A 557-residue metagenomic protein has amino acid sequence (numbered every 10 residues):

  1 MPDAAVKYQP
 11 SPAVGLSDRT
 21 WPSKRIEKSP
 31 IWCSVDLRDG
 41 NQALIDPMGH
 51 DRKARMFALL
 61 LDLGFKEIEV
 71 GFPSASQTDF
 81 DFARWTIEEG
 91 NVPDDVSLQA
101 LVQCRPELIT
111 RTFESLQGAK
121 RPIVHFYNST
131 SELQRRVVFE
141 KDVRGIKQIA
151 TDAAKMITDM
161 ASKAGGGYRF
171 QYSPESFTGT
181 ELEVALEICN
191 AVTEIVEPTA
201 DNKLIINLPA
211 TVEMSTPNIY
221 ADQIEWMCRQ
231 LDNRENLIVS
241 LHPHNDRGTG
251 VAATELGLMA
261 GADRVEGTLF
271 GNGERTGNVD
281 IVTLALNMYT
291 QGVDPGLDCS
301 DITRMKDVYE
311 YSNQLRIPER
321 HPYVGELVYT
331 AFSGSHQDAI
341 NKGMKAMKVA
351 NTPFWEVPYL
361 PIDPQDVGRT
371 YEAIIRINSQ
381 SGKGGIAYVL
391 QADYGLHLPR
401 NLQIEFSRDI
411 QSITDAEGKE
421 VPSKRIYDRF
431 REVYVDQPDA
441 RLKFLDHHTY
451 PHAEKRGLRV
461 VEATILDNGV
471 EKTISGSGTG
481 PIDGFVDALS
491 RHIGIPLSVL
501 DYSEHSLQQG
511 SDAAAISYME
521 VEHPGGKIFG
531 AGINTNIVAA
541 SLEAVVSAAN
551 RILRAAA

Functional and structural regions predicted by a protein language model:
M1-P106, V367-R369, I374-I377, S381-K383 (+1 more regions): N-terminal capping/small domains of soluble enzymes
M1-R38, G292-S475, S511-A514: A mid-to-C-terminal "edge-of-domain" accessory segment
D3, Y8, W32, A43-E67 (+4 more regions): Alpha/beta enzyme core
D18-R25, S29, N41-P47, R52-F57 (+5 more regions): Non-catalytic terminal/interface segments that mediate subunit docking, oligomerization, and allosteric communication
D39, A43-L44, P73-Q77, S131-L133 (+5 more regions): Short, small-residue-enriched loops and turns at beta-alpha junctions that line or gate enzyme active sites
L208-A210, E266-E274, L286-D298, R369-I375 (+3 more regions): Short beta-alpha connecting loops at secondary-structure transitions that line or flank enzyme active sites
V212-V349: Catalytic alpha/beta core domains of metabolic enzymes, predominantly
A515, V546-L553, A557: Conserved structured catalytic cores and adjacent interaction surfaces of nucleotide-binding/hydrolyzing enzymes
